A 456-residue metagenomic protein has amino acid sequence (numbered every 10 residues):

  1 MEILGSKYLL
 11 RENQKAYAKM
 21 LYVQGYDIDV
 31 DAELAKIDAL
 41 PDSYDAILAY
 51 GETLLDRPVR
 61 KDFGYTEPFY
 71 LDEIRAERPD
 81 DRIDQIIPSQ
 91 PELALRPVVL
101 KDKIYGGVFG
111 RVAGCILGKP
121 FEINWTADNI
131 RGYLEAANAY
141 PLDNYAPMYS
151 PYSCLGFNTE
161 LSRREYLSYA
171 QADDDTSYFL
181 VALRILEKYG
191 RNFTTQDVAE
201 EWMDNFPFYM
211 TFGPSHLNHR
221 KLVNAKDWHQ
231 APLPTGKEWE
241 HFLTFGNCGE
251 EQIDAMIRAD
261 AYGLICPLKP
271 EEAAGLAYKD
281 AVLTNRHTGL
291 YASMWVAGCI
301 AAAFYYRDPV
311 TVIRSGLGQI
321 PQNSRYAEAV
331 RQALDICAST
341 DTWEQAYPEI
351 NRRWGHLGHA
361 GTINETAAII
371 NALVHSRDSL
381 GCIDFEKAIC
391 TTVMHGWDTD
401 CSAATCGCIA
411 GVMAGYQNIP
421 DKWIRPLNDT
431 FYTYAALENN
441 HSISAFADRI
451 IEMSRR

Functional and structural regions predicted by a protein language model:
M1-Y65: Long, charge-dense tracts
D42-K101: Long amphipathic alpha-helical scaffold segments
P79-F109, A113, L117-Y178: An N-terminal structural lobe/cap that precedes and organizes the functional/catalytic core across diverse proteins
D80-R96, L222-G289, S293, A297-G396: Accessory "access/gating" subregions that flank catalytic or transport cores
K103-V112, N129, T176-S177, V181 (+18 more regions): Generic recognition of stable, solvent-exposed alpha-helical segments in well-folded globular domains
A113-K119, N124-P141, N285-A301, Y305 (+2 more regions): Catalytic phosphate/nucleotide-handling subdomain of diverse soluble enzymes
F157-D175, L186, Q230, P234 (+1 more regions): C-terminal domain-closing interface element
R163-V198, W202-P214, N218-L222: Aromatic-rich carbohydrate-recognition surfaces in CAZymes
